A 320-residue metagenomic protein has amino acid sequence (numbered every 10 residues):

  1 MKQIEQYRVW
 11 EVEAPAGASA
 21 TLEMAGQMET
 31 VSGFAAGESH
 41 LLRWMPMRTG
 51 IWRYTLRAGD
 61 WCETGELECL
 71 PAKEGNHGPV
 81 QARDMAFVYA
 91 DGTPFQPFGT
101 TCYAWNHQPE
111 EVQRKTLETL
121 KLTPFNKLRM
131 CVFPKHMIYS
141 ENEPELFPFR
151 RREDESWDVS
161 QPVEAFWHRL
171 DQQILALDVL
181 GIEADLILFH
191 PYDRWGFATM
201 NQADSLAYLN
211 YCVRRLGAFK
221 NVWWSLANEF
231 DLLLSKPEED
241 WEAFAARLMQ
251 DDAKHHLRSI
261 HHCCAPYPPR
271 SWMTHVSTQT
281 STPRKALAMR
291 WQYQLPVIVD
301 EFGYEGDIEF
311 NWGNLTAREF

Functional and structural regions predicted by a protein language model:
M1-P15: Extracellular ectodomain segments of secreted/surface proteins
I4-Q6, A36, P46-R48, A176-D178: Solvent-exposed loop and beta-edge segments used for protein-protein assembly and interaction
V9-E11, R43, S156: Ordered hydrophobic segments in well-structured contexts
G17, A72-A286: Active-site mouth of glycoside hydrolases
A18-A20, G26-A86, D91, N106: Extended acidic/polar, glycine-enriched regions that form or flank non-catalytic beta-rich accessory modules
H255, R270-F320: Catalytic-core region of carbohydrate-active enzymes that cleave or remodel glycosidic bonds
